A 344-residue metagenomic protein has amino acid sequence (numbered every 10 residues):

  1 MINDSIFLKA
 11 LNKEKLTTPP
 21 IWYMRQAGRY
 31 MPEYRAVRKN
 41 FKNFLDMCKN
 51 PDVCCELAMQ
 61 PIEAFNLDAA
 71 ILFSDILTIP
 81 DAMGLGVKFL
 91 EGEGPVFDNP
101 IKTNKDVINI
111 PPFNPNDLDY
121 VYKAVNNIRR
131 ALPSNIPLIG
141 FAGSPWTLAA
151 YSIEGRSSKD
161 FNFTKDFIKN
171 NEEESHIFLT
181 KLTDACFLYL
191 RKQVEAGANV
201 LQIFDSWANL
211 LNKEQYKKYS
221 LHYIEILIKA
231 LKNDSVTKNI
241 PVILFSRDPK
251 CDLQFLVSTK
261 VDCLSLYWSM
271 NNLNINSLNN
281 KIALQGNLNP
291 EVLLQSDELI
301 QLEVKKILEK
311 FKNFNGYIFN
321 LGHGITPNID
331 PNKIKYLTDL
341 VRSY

Functional and structural regions predicted by a protein language model:
M1-E91, N127, P331-Y344: N-terminal basic, low-complexity leaders that serve as flexible interaction/assembly modules and, when applicable, as
P20, I62, I128, C186 (+6 more regions): Conserved, mostly hydrophobic/aromatic
N40-V53, N162-L188, P290-L299: Active-site mouth loops of central-metabolism enzymes
I76-V87, F141-D166, K192-Y219: Active-site-proximal loop/short-helix segments that contain or immediately flank catalytic acid/base residue(s)
K88-Y189: Active-site-proximal, glycine-rich beta->alpha crossover segments in alpha/beta enzymes that shape flexible
D119-N135, K213-K238, L278-K281, L337-Y344: Alpha-helix-loop-beta-strand connector modules within alpha/beta enzyme cores
R156-L201, K213, L221, E225-I228 (+4 more regions): Alpha/beta enzyme core
K229, N233-Y344: Catalytic-face loop-and-helix region of soluble metabolic enzyme cores
